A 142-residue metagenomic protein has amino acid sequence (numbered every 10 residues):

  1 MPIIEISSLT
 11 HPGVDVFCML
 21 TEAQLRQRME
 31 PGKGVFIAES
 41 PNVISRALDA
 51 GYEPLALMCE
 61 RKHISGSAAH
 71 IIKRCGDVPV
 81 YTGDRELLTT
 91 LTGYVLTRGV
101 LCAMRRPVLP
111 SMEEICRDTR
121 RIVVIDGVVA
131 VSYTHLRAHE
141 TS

Functional and structural regions predicted by a protein language model:
M1-R61: Boundary-proximal intrinsically disordered activation/regulatory segments immediately upstream of a helical core
G32-I37, I122-S132: Short, glycine-rich nucleotide/cofactor-binding loops
C59-H63, D126-G127: Structural motif
G66-G76: Short, aromatic/basic amphipathic alpha-helical patches
P79-T82: A glycine-rich helix N-cap at a beta->alpha junction
T89: Glycine/small-residue-rich loop that forms an oxyanion/phosphate-binding "nest" at active or ligand-binding sites
G93-T119: Acidic/glycine-rich phosphate/pyrophosphate-binding loops and surrounding catalytic core that coordinate Mg2+
T134-T141: Conserved small/polar residues in nucleotide/adenosyl-binding loops
